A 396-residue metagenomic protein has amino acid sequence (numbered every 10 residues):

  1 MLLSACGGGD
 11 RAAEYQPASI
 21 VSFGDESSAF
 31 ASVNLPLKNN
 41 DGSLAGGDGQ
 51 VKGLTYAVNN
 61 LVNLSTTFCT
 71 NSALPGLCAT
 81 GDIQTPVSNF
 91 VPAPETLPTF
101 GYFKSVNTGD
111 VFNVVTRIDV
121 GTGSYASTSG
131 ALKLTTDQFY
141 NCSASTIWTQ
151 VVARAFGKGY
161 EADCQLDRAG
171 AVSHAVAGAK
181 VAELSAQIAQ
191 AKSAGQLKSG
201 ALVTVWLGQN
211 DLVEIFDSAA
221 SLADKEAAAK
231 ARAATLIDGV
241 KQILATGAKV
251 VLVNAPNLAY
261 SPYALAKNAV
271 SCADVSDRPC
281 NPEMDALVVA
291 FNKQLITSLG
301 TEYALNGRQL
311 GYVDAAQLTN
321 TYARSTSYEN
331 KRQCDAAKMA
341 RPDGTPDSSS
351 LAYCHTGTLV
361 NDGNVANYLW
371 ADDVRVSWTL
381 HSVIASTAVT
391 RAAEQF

Functional and structural regions predicted by a protein language model:
M1-S4: Sec-dependent bacterial lipoprotein signal peptides
C6-F396: Conserved active-site regions of diverse hydrolases
